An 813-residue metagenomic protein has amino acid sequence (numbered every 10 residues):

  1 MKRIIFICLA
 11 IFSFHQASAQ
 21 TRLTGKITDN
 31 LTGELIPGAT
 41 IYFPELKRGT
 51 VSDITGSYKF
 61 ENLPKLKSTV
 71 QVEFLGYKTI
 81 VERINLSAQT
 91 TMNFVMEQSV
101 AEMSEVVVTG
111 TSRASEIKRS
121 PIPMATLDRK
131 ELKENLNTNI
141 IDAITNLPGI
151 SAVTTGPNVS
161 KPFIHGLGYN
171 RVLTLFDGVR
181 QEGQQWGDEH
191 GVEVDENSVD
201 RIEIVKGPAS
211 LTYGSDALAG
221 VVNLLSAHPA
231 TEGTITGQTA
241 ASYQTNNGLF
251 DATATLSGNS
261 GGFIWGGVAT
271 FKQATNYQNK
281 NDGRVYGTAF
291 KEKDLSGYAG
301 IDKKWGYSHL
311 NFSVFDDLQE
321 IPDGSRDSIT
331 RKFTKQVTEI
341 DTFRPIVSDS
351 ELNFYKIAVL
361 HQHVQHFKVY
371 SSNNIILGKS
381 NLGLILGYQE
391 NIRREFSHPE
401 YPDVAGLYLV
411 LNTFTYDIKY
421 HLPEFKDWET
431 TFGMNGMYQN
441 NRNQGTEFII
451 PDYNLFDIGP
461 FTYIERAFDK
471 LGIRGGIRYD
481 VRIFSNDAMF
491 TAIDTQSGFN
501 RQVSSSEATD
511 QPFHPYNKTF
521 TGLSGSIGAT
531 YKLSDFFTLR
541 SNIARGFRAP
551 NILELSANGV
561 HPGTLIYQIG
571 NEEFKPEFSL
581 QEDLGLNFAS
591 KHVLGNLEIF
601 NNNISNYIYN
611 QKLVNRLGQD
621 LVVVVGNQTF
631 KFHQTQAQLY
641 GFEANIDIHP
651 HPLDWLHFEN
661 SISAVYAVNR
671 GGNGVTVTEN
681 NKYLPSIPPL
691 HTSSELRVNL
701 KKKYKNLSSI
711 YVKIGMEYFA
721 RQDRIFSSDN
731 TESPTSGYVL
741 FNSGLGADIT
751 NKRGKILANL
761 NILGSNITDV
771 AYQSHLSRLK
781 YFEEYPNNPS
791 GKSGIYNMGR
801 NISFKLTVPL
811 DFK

Functional and structural regions predicted by a protein language model:
T28-T32, A39-P44, Q71-K78, S87-K133: Short, acidic, small-residue-rich periplasmic hinge/interaction motif at the N-terminus of Gram-negative outer-membrane
K59-N62, V179-K206: Short acidic/polar hinge/loop motifs at secondary-structure boundaries that mediate gating or recognition
T91-V95, I140-A143, N158-F163, V172-L175 (+4 more regions): N-terminal periplasmic accessory domains that precede and gate Gram-negative outer-membrane beta-barrel machines
G183, S198-D200, L211-N281, G287-L295 (+1 more regions): Outer-membrane beta-barrel translocator/receptor signature
A274, Y286-T288, E292, G306-I375 (+4 more regions): Flexible loop and strand-edge segments within Gram-negative outer membrane beta-barrel domains
A405-K419, I569-K575, Q581, L594-E659 (+1 more regions): Outer membrane beta-barrel strand-and-loop segments of large Gram-negative receptors, especially TonB-dependent
F600-N603, L621-Q722: Gram-negative outer-membrane beta-barrel transporters
I604-N606, N610, Y718-I725, D748-K813: C-terminal beta-signal and adjacent terminal beta-strands/loops of Gram-negative outer-membrane beta-barrel proteins
